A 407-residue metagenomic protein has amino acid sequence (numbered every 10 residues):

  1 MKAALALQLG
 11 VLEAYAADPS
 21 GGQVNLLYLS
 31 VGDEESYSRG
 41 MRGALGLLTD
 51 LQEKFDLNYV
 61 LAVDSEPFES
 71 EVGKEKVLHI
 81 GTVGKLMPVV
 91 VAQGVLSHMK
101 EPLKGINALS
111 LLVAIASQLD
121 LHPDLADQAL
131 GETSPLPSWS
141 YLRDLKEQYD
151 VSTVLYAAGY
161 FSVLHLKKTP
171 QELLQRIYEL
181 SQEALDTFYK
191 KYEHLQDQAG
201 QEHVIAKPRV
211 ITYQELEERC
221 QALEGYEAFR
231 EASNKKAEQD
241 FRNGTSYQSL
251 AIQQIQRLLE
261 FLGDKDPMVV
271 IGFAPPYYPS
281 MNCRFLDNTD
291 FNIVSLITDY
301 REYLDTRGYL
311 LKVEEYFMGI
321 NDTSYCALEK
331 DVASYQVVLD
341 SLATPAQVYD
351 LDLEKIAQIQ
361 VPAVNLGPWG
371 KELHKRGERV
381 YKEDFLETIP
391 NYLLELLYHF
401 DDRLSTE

Functional and structural regions predicted by a protein language model:
M1-A6, L103-L109, E383-E387: Short, conserved micro-motifs enriched in small and acidic residues
M1-G81: Acidic/histidine-rich catalytic neighborhood of metal-dependent amide-processing enzymes
L9-A17, A114-L121, L394-Y398: Short glycine/serine- and small hydrophobic-enriched flexible loop segments
P19-G21, H79-K85, Y149-L155, F261-D264 (+1 more regions): Short glycine/proline-enriched loop/turn "hinge" motifs that connect secondary-structure elements and lie
L26-Y28, P88, A157-G159, V269 (+1 more regions): Hydrophobic residues positioned within well-ordered beta-strands of beta-sheet architectures
E35-R39, E69-V72, H98-M99, K167-P170 (+2 more regions): Flexible loop/turn segments at secondary-structure boundaries
E53-Q253: Midchain, well-structured core segments that form catalytic/ion-binding scaffolds
D197-E407: An extended, acidic, His-containing surface patch that forms the Zn2+-binding/catalytic region of metallohydrolases
